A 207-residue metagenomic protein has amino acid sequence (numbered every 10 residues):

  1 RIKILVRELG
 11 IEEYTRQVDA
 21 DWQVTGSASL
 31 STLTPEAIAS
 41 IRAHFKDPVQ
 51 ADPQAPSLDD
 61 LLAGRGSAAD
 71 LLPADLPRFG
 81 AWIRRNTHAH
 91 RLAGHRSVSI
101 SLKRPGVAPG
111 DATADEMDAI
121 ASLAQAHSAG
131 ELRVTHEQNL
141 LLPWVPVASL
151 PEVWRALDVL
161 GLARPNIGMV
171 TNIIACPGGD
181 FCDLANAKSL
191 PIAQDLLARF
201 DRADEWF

Functional and structural regions predicted by a protein language model:
R1-F207: Peripheral terminal and linker regions in Fe-S/redox and tRNA-modifying enzymes
